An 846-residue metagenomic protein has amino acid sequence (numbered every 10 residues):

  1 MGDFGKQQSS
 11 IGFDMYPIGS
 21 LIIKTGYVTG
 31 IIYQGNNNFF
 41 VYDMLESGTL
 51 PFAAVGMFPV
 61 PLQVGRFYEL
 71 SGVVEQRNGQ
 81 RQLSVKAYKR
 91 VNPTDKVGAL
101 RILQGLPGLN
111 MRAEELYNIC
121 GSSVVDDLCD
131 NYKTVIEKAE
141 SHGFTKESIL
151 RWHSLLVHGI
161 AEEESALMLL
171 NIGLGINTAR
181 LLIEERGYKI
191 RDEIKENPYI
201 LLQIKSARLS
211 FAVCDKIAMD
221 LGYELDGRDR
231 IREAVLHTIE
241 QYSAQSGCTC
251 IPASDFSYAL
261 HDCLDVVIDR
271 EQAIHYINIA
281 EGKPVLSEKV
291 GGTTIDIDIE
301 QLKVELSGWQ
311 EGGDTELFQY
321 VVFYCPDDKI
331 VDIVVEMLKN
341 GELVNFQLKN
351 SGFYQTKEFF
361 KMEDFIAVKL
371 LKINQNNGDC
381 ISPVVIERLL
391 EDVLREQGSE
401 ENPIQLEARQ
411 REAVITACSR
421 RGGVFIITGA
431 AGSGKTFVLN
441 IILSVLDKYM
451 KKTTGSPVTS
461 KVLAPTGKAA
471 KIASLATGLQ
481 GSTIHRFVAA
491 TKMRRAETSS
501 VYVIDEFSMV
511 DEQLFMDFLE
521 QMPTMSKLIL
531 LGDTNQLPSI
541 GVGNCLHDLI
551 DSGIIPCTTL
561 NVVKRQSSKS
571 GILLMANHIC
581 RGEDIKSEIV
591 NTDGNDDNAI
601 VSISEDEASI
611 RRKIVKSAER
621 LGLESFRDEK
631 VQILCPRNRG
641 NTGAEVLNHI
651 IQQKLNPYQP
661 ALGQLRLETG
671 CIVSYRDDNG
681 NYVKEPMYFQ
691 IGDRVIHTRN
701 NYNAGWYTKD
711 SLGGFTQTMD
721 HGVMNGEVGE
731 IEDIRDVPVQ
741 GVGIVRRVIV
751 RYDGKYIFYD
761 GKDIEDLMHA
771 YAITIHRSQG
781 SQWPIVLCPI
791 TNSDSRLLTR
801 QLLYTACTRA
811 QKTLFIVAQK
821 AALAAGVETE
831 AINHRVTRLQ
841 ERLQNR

Functional and structural regions predicted by a protein language model:
P17-G35, G72, V728-D733: Structural detector for short beta-strands of small beta-barrel domains
V41-Q63: Beta-strand/loop nucleic-acid-binding surfaces
V64-R81, I785-C788: Flexible glycine-rich surface loops and low-complexity tracts that mediate binding to linear polymers
N78, L83-N345, K349, R420 (+1 more regions): Accessory alpha-helical DNA-binding modules that contact the DNA backbone or grooves
L170, A244, L338-I415: Pre-P-loop entry segment of helicase/translocase ATPase cores
R411-T416, R420-V590: ASCE P-loop NTPase helicase motor core
E412-A413, K435, T453, N535-H721: Conserved helicase motor core of P-loop NTPases
D710, G714-H721, N725-R846: C-terminal accessory regions
